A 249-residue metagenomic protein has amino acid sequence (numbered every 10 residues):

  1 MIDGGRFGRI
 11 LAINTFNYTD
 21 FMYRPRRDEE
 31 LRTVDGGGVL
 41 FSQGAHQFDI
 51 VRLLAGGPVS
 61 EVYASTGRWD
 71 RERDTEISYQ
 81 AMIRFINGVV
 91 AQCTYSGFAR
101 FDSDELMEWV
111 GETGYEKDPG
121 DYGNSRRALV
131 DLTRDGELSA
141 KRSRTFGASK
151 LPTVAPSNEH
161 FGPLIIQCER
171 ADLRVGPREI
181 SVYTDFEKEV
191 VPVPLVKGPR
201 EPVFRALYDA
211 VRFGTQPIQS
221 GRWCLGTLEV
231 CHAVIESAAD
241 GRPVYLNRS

Functional and structural regions predicted by a protein language model:
M1-C93, G97-G114, G241: Predominantly a Rossmann-like dinucleotide-binding segment in NAD(P)-dependent oxidoreductases
R6, E30-L31, P58-E61, G88 (+3 more regions): A general structural signal for short secondary-structure boundary/capping elements
Y18, L195-R200: Short coil/turn segments
Q43-H46, P199, G226: A generic structural signal for residues located within well-ordered alpha-helices of large catalytic or ligand-binding
G97-I165: Contiguous C-terminal substrate-recognition/catalytic subdomains in enzyme active sites
A99-S103, V182-D185, P199-R200: A short local loop/turn or secondary-structure capping micro-motif enriched for an aromatic residue
D135-L138, R142, G147-A148, V154-S157 (+4 more regions): C-terminal helix-rich "cap/oligomerization" subdomain common to oxidoreductases
